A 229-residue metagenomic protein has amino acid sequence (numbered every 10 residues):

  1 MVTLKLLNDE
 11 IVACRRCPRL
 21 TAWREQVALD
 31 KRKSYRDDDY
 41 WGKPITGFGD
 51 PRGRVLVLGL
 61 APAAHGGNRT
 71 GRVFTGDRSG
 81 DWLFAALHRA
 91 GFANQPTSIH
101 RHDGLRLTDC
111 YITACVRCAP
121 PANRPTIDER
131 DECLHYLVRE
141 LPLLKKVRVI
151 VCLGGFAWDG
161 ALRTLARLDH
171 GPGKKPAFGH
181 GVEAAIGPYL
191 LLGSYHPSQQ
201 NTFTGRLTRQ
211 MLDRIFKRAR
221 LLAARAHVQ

Functional and structural regions predicted by a protein language model:
V2-V228: A polyanion-binding, active-site-adjacent surface
